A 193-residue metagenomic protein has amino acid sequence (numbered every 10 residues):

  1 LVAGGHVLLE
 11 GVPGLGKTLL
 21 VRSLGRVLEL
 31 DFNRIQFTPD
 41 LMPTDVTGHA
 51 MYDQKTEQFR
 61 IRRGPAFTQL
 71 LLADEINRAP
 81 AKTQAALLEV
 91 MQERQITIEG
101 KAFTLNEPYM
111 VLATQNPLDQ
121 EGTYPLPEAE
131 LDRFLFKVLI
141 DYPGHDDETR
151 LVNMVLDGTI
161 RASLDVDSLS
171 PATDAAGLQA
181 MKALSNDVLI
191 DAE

Functional and structural regions predicted by a protein language model:
V2-T38: Walker A/P-loop
V12, V46, T114: P-loop (Walker A) phosphate-binding loop of NTP-binding proteins
V27-K55: AAA+/P-loop NTPase substrate/partner-engagement loops
L30, Y124-D141, T159-A162: A short helix-turn-beta junction within AAA+ P-loop NTPase domains corresponding to the substrate/partner-engaging
Q36-L41, F136-D147, D167-L169: Conserved AAA+ ATPase "SRH/arginine-finger" region at the nucleotide-binding site
R60-Q69, I98-Q115, L126-L135: AAA+/SF3 P-loop NTPase mechanochemical coupling elements
F67-Q92, E121-E130, Y142-L151: Conserved AAA+/SF3 P-loop NTPase catalytic/coupling segment centered on the Walker-B
T159-E193: Basic, amphipathic alpha-helical bundle interface domains used for macromolecular binding and assembly
